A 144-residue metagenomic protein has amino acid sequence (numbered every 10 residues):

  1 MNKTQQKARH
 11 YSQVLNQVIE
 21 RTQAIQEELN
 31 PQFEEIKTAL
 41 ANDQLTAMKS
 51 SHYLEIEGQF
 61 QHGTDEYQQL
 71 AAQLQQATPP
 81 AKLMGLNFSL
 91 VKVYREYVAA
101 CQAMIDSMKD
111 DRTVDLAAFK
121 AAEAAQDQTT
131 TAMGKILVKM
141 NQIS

Functional and structural regions predicted by a protein language model:
M1-A41, A47-S50: Leu/Val/Ala/Ile-rich N-terminal alpha-helices, chiefly Sec-type signal peptides and the beginnings
R9, S50-Q61, M84-V91, L116-A124: Short, charged, amphipathic alpha-helical segments
I25-E28, Q32-E35, G63-Q73, E96 (+2 more regions): Amphipathic, well-ordered alpha-helical segments in soluble domains
E35, A39-N42, T46, Q73 (+4 more regions): Soluble, cytosolic/nucleoplasmic coiled-coil alpha-helices used as oligomeric scaffolds and tethers in large eukaryotic
A39-L74: Short, structured interface segments that constitute the first stable element of a domain
E66-F88, K139-M140, S144: Short, solvent-exposed, charged loop/turn and helix-capping segments that join or cap alpha-helices on peripheral
K82-D115: Long, amphipathic, charge-rich alpha-helical segments that form helical bundles/coiled-coils
E96, A100, V114-S144: Preference for long, well-ordered alpha-helical segments
